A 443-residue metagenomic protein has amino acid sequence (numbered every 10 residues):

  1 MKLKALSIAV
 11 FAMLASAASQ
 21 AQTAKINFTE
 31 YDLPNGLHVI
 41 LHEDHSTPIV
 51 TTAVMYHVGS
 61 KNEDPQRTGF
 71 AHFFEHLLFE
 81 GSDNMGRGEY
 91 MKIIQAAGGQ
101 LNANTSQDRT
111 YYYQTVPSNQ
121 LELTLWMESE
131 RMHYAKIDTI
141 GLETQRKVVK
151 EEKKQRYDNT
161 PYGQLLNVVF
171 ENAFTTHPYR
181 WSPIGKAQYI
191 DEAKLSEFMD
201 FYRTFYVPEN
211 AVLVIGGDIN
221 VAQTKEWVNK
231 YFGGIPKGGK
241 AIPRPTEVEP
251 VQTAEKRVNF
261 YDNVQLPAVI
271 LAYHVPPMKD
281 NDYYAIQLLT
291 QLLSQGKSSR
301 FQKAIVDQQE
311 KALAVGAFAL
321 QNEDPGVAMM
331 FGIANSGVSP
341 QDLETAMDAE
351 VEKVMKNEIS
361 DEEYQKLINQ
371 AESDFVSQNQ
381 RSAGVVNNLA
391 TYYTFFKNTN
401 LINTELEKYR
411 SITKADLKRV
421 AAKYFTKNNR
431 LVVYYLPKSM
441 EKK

Functional and structural regions predicted by a protein language model:
M1-S7: Bacterial N-terminal signal peptides that target proteins for export
S7-S16: Bacterial N-terminal signal peptides
S19-M91, Y113-V116, L125-E128, M199-A304 (+2 more regions): His/Glu-rich zincin catalytic helix
H42, T47-S60, G69-F73, R87-M132 (+6 more regions): M16 family metallopeptidases and their MPP-like homologs
K150-R156, E247-F260, N369-Q378: Short, conserved secondary-structure transition motifs
M199-Y202, R257-V258, G316-A319, E405-L406 (+1 more regions): Generic recognition of flexible, low-complexity loop/linker segments
